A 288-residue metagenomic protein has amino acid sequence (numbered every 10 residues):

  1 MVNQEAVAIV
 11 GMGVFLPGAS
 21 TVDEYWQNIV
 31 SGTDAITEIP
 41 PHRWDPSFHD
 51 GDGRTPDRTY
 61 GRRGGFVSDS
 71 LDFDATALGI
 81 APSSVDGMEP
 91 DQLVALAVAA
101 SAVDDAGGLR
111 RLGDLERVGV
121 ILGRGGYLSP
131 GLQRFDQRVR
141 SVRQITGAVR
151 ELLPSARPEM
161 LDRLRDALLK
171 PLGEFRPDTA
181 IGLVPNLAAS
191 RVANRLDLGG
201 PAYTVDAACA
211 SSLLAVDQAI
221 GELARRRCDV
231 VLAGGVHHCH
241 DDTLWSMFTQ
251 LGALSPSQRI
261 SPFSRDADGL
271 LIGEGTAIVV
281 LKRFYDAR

Functional and structural regions predicted by a protein language model:
M1-M88, Q92, L96, D104-G107 (+5 more regions): ACP-dependent fatty acid/polyketide chain-elongation machinery
Q4, T55-D57, A180-G182, A267-L271: Short Gly/Pro-enriched turn/cap motifs at secondary-structure boundaries
V7-I9, R117-G119, D229-A233, P262: Short glycine-aspartate micro-motif
I9-G13, I29, A99-A100, V120 (+5 more regions): Conserved small-residue
I29, P41, M88-D91, G113 (+3 more regions): Active-site nucleophile and cofactor-binding loops and adjacent substrate-binding regions of central metabolic enzymes
T37-R43, L214-D217, G221, V230 (+1 more regions): Glycine-/small-residue-rich "gating" segment that lines the acyl/pantetheine channel and substrate pocket
S101-L115, R227, D286-R288: Surface-exposed helix-capping loop/turn segments at secondary-structure junctions
A193-V205: Conserved thiamine diphosphate
